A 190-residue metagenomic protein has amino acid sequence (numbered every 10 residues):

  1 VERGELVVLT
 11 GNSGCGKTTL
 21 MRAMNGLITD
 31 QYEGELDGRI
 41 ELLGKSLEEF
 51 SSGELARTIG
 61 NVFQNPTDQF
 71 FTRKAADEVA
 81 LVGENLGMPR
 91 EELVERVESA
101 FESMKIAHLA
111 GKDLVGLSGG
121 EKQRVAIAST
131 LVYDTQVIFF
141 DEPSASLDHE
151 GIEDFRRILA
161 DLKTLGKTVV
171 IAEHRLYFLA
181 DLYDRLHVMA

Functional and structural regions predicted by a protein language model:
T10-N12: The feature captures the beta-strand-to-loop junction immediately N-terminal to the Walker
E33-K45: Conserved ABC transporter NBD signature motif
E91-L109: Conserved ABC ATPase "signature" region
D113-L117, E121: Conserved ABC ATPase signature
I127: Hydrophobic anchor residue at the start of the ABC signature
T130-L131: ABC ATPase C-loop
I138-D141: Catalytic Walker B motif of ABC-type/P-loop ATPase nucleotide-binding domains
E173-H174: H-loop/switch region of ABC-family ATPase nucleotide-binding domains
